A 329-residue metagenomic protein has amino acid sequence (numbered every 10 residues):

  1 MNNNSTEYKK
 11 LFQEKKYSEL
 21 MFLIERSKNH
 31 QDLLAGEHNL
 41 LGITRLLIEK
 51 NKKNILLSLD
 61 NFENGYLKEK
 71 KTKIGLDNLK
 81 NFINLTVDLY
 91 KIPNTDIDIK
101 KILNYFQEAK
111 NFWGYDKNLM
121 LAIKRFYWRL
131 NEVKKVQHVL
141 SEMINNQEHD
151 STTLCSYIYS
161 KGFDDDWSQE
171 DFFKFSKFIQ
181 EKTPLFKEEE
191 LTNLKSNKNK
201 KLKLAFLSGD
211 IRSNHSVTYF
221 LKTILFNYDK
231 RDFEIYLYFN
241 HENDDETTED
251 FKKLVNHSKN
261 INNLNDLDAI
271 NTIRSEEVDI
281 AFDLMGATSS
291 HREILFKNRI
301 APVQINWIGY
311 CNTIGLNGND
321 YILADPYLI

Functional and structural regions predicted by a protein language model:
M1-I329: Alpha-helical solenoid repeat scaffolds of the TPR/TPR-like class and their adjacent stem/linker regions that mediate
